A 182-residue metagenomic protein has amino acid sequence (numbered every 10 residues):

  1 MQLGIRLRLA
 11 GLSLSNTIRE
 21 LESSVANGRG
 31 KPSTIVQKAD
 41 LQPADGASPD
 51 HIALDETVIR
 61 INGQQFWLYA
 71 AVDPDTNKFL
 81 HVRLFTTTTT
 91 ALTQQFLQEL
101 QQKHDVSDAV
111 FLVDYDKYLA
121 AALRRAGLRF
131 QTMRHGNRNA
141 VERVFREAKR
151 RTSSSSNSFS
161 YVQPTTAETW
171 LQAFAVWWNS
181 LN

Functional and structural regions predicted by a protein language model:
M1-N182: Residue-level recognition of single "structural anchor" positions that define or cap local secondary structure
